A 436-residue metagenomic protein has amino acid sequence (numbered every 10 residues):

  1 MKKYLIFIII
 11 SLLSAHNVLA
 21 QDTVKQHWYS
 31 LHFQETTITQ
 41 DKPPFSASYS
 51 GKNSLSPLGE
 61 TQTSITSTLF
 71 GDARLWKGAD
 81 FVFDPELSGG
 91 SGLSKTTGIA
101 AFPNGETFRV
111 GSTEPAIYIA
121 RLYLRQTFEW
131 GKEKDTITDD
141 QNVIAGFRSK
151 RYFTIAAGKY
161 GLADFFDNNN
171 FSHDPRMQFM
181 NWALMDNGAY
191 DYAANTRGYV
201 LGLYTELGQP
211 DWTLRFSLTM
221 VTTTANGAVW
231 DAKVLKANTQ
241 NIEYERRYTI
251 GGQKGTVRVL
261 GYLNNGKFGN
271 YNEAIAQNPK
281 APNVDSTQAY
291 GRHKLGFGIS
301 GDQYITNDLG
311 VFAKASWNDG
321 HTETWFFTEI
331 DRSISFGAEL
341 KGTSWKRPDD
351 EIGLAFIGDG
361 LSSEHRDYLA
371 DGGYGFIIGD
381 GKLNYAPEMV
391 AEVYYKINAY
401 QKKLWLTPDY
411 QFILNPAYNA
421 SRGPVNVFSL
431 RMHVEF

Functional and structural regions predicted by a protein language model:
Q21-Y29, P43-P44, A73, K77-F81 (+7 more regions): Short loop/turn motifs that connect adjacent beta-strands in outer-membrane beta-barrel proteins
V24-S50, L55, F153-I155, A183-D186 (+1 more regions): Transmembrane beta-strand segments of Gram-negative outer membrane beta-barrel proteins
H27, T61-S67, P115-A120, R197-L201 (+6 more regions): Residues that define the transmembrane beta-barrel architecture of outer-membrane proteins
L31, E35-T39, F83-L87, I155-K159 (+8 more regions): Transmembrane beta-barrel strands of outer-membrane/channel proteins
F33, S67-A73, L122-Q126, A157 (+8 more regions): Residues on the lipid-exposed face of transmembrane beta-strands in outer-membrane beta-barrel proteins
D41-S64, N169-S172, S421: Surface-exposed strand-loop-strand hairpins of Gram-negative outer-membrane beta-barrel proteins
G98-E114, K134-T239, E243, N283 (+2 more regions): Surface-exposed coil loops of outer-membrane beta-barrel proteins
W182-V311, A315-T322, E329, F336 (+1 more regions): Signature for the C-terminal beta-barrel architecture of outer-membrane proteins
